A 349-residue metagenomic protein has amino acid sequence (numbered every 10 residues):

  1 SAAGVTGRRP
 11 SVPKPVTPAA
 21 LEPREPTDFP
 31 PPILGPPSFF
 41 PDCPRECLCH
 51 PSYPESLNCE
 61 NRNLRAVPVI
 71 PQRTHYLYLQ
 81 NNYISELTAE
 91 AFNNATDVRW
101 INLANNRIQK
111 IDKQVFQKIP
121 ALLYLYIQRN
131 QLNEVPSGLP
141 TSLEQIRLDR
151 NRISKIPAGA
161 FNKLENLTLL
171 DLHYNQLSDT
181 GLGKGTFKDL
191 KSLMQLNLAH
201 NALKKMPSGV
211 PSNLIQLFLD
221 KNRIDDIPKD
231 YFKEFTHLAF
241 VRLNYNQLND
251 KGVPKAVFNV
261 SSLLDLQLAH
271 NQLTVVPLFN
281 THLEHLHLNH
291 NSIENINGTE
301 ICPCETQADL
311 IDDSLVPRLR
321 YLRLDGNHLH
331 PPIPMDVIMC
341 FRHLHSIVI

Functional and structural regions predicted by a protein language model:
S1-Y53, N295, T306-L310, S314-I349: Terminal targeting and flexible regions in eukaryotic proteins, enriched in but not limited to LRR-containing proteins
P51-A104: LRR N-terminal entry segment and analogous cap-like coil->beta motifs
S56, Y76, W100, K110 (+13 more regions): Conserved LRR concave beta-strand detector
R62, N82, L103-N106, I127-N130 (+8 more regions): Consensus "Asn ladder" position of solenoid repeat domains
N63, E86-L87, T96-W100, N105 (+2 more regions): Alpha-solenoid helical-repeat scaffolds
R65, S85, Q109, L132-N133 (+10 more regions): Leucine-rich repeat
P71, E90-A95, K113-I119, P136-S142 (+8 more regions): A structural signal for leucine-rich repeat
N133, L139-K251: Solenoidal tandem-repeat scaffolds enriched in leucines and small polar residues
